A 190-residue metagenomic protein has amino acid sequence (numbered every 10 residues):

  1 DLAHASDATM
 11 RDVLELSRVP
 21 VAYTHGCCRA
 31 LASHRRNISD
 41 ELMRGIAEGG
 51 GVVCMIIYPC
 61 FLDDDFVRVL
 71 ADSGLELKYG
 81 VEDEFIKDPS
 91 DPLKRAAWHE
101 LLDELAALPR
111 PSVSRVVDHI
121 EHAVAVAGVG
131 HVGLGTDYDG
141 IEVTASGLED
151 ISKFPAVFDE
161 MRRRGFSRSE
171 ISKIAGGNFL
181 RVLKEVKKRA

Functional and structural regions predicted by a protein language model:
D1-A22, R35-G51, S114-G130: Histidine/acidic residue-rich metal-binding segments in metalloenzymes
A3-D7, G26-R29, I56-C60, D137-D139: Active-site beta-loop-alpha junctions enriched in small/polar residues
H25, I46, V53, D137 (+2 more regions): Conserved, mostly hydrophobic/aromatic
H34-I38, L108-R115, A145-K153: Alpha-helix N-cap and loop-to-helix initiation/capping positions
S39-H99: Aromatic-lined glycan-binding groove of carbohydrate-active enzymes
M55-I57, V126-E149: Short acidic/histidine-rich active-site segments
R95-E121, R168-L183: C-terminal helical cap
E149-A190: Mid-to-C-terminal alpha-helical segments outside catalytic/metal-binding sites
